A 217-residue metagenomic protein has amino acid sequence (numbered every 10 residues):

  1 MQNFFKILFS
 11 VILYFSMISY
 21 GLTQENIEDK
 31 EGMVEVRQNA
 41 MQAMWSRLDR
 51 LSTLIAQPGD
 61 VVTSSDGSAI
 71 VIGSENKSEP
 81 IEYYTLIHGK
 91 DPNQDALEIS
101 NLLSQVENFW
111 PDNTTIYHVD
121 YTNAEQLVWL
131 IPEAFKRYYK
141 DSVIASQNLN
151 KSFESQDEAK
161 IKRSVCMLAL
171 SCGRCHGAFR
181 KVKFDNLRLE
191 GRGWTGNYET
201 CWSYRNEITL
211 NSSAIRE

Functional and structural regions predicted by a protein language model:
M1-F9: Bacterial N-terminal signal peptides that target proteins for export
L8-S16: Bacterial N-terminal signal peptides
I18-T23: Sec/Tat signal peptide C-region and signal peptidase I cleavage site
Q24-V61, G67-E217: Sequence context surrounding c-type heme c attachment/ligation sites in exported
